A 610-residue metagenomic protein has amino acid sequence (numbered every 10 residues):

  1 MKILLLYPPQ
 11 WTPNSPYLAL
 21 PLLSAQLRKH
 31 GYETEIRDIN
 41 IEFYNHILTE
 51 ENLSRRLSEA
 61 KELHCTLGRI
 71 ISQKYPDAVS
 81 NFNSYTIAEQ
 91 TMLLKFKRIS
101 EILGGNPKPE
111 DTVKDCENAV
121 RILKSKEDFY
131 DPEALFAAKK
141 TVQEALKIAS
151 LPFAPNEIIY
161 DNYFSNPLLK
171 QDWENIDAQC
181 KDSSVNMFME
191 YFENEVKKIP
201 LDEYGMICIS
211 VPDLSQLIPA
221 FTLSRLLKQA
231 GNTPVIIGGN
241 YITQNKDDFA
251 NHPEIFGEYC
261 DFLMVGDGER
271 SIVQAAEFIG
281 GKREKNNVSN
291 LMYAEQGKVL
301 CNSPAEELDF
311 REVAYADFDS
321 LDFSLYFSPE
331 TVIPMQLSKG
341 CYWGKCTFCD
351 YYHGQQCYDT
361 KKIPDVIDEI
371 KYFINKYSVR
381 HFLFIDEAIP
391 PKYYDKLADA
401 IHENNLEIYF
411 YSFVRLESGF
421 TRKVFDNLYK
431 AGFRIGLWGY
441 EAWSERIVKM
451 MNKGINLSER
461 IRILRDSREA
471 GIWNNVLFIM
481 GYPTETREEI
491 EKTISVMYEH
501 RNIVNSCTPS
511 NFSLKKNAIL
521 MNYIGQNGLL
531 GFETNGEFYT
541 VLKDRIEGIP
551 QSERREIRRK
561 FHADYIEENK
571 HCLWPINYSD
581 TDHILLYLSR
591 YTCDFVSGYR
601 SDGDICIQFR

Functional and structural regions predicted by a protein language model:
K2-P8, L22, R28-K29, I47-N162 (+2 more regions): Radical SAM enzyme core and accessory elements
L4-W11, M206, T233-I236, Q244 (+2 more regions): Conserved SAM/AdoMet-binding glycine-rich loop
Q10-P13, L18-L53, S80-I122, D131 (+2 more regions): Glycine-rich beta-alpha loop elements in corrinoid/cobalamin-binding modules across cobalamin-dependent enzymes
I36-L48, Q244-D248, Y394, R446-M451 (+3 more regions): Flexible glycine/acidic-rich beta-alpha junction loops that bind and position SAM and/or redox cofactors in anaerobic
I176, A294-P334: N-terminal [4Fe-4S]-dependent radical SAM core
A250-Q274, N427-G436, K492-L514: Structural recognition of alpha->loop->beta junctions
S328-P364: Canonical Radical SAM [4Fe-4S] cluster-binding loop centered on the CxxxCxxC motif and its immediate flanking residues
L397-H402, E407, T486-V504: Short, electropositive alpha-helical surface patch
